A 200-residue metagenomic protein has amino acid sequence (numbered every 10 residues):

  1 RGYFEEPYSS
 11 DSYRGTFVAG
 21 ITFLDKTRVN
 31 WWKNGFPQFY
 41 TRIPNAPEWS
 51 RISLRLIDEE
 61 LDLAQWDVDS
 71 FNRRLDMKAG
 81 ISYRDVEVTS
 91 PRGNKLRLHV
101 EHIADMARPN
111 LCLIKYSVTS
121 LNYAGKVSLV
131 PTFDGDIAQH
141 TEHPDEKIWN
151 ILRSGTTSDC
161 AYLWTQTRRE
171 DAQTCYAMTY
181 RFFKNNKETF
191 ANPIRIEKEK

Functional and structural regions predicted by a protein language model:
R1-K200: Beta-sandwich/jelly-roll carbohydrate-recognition scaffolds of carbohydrate-active enzymes
